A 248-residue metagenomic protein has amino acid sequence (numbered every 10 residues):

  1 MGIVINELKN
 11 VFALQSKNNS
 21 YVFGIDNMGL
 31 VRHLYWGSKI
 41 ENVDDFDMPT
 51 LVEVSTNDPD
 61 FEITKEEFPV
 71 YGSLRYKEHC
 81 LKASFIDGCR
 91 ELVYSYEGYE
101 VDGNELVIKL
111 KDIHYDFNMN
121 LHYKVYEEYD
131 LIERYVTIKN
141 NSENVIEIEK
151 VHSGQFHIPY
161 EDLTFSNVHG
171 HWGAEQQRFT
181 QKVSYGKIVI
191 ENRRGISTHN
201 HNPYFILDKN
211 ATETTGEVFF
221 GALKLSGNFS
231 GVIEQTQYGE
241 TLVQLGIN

Functional and structural regions predicted by a protein language model:
I5, N10-A13, K17, Y21 (+1 more regions): Polysaccharide-binding surfaces and accessory modules of carbohydrate-active proteins
G24-N27: Contiguous, structured surface segment used for ligand recognition
